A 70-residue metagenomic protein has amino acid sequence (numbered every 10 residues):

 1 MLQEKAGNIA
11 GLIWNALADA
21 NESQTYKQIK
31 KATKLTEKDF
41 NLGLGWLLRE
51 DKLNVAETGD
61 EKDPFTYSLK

Functional and structural regions predicted by a protein language model:
L2-A10, S23, E57-K70: Short, cationic-aromatic polyanion-contact patches
A6-K27, K31-A32: Short amphipathic alpha-helical interface segments
T25, K38, V55-A56: A local structural micro-motif
Q28, N41, T58-G59: Short loop/turn and capping residues at structural boundaries
L35-W46: Short amphipathic alpha-helical interaction segments
L48-T58: A short, conserved structural fragment
